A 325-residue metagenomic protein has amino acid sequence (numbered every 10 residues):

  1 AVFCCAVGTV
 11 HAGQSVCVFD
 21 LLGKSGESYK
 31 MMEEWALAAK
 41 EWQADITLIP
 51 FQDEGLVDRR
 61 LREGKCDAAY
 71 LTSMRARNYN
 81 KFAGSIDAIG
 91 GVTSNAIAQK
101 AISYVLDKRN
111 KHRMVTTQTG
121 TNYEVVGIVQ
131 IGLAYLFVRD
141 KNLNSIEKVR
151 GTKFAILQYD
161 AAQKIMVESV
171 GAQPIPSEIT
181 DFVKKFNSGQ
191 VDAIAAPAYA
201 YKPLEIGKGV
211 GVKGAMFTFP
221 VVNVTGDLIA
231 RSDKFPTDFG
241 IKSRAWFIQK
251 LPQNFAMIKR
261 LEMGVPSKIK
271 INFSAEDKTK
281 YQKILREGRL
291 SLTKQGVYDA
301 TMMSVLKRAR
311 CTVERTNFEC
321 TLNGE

Functional and structural regions predicted by a protein language model:
A1-V2: Sec-dependent signal peptide recognition, specifically the positively charged N-region followed immediately by
C5-A12: Sec/Tat signal peptide C-region and signal peptidase I cleavage site
G13-W42, T119-S188, D192: Bilobed "Venus flytrap"/periplasmic-binding protein-like clamshell domains and structurally analogous long
K24-E27, I49, D53, A155 (+3 more regions): Extracytoplasmic/periplasmic, Sec-exported soluble proteins
I49-A88, F137-R139, V191-V210: Pocket-flanking alpha-helical
R62, T72-S169, P220-G324: Contiguous mixed-secondary-structure segments that line small-molecule binding/active-site clefts of soluble domains
A162, F182, Y199-K202, K234-F235: Short, catalytically relevant binding-site loops at active-site mouths
K202-F219, G226-R231: A beta-strand-loop signature enriched in Asp, Gly, Thr, and Trp that corresponds to the sialidase/neuraminidase Asp-box
